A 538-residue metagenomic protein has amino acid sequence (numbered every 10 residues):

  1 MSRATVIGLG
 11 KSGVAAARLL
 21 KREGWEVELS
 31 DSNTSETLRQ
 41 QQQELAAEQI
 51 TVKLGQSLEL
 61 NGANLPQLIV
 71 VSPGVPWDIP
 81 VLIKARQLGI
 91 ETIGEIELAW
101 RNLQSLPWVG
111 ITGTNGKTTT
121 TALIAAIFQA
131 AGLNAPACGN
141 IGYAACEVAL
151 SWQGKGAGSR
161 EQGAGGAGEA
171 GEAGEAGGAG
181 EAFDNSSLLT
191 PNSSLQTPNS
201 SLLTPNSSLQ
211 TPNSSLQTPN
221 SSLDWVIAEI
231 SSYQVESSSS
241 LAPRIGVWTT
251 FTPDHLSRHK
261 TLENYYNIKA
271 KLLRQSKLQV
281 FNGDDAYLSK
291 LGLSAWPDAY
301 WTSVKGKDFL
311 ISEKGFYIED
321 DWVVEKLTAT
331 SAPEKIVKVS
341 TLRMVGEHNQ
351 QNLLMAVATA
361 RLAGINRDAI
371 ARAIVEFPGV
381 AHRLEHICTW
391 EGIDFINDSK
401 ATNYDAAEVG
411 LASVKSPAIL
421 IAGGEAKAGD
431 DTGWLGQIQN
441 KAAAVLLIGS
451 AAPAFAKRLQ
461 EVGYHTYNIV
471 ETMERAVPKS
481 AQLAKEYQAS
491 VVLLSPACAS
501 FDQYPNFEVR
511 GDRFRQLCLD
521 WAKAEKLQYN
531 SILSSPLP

Functional and structural regions predicted by a protein language model:
M1-G94, L98, K155-G158, G165-G168 (+3 more regions): N-terminal leader/targeting and accessory segments in enzymes
R3, A15-E23, I336-A442: Nucleotide phosphate-binding/pyrophosphate-handling subdomain across enzymes that bind or process nucleotide phosphates
L20, I69, I111, N140 (+12 more regions): Residue-level signal for inorganic ion chemistry
E26-N33, F281-G283, I421-A422, K441-S450: Short internal beta-strands
D31-S32, K53-Q56, I93-L98, C138-G139 (+4 more regions): Beta-strand->loop->alpha-helix junctions that form or flank phosphate-binding loops in nucleotide-handling enzymes
Q42-A46, T432-V491, I532-P538: C-terminal helical cap/extension that packs against the catalytic core of soluble nucleotide-cofactor enzymes
L98-G142: Walker A (P-loop) phosphate-binding motif
P219-T302, G306-I311, V337-M344, S500-E508: Flexible active-site lid/hinge loop adjacent to a nucleotide/diphosphate and Mg2+-phosphate binding pocket
